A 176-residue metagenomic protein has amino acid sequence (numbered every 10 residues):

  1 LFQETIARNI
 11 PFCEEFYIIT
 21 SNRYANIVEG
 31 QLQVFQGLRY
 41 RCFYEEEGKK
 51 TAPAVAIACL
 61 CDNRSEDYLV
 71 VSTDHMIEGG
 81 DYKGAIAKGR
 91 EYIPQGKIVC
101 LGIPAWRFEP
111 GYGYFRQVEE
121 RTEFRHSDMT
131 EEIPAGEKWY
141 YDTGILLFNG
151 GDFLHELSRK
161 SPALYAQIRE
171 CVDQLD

Functional and structural regions predicted by a protein language model:
L1-V70, M76-E78: Conserved N-terminal catalytic core of the sugar/cofactor nucleotidyltransferase
I19, L69-S72, C100-P104, R125 (+1 more regions): Short beta-strand segments
G30, G80-G84, P110-F115, S158: Short acidic, glycine/serine/threonine-rich loops at helix termini
G37-R39, R64-E66, P94-I98, P110 (+1 more regions): Short coil/turn connectors at secondary-structure junctions
G48-A52, W106-E109, M129-E131: A short acidic, often aromatic-flanked loop/helix-cap motif at beta-alpha or helix-coil junctions that lines enzyme
D62, L69-V70, Y92-I93, R107-E109 (+2 more regions): Solvent-exposed alpha-helices and their adjacent loops that cap or buttress functional pockets in soluble metabolic
E78-E109: Conserved donor-nucleotide/metal-binding helix-loop-beta segment in metal-dependent transferases, i.e., the alpha-helix
R116-D176: Catalytic core of tubulin tyrosine ligase-like
